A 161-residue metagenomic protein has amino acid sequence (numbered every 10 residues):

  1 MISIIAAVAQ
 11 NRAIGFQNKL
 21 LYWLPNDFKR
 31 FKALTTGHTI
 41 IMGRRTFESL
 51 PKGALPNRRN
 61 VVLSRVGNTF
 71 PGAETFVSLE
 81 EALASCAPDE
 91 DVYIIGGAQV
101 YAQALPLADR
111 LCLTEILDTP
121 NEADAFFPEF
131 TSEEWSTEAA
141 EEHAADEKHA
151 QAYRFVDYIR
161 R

Functional and structural regions predicted by a protein language model:
I5-T39, R44-R161: Flexible, gly/pro- and Lys/Arg-enriched active-site loops
